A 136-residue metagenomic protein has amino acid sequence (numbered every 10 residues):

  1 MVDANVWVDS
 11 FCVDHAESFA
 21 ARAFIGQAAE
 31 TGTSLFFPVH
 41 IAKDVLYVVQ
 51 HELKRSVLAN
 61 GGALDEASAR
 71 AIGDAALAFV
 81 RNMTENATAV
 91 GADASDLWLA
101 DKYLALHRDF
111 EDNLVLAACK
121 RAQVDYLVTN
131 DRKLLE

Functional and structural regions predicted by a protein language model:
M1-H40, V48-L58, R132: Short, well-structured N-terminal submotif of metal-dependent ribonuclease cores
V2-N5, A78-N82, D96-L97: Short, basic/glycine-rich phosphate-binding loops at helix/coil junctions that contact nucleotide phosphates
A16-F19, F36, A67, A71 (+1 more regions): Residues at secondary-structure transition points
R22-G26, L77-V80, V115-L116: Short amphipathic alpha-helical segments and helix-helix/interface helices
H51-N86: Helix-adjacent hinge/juxtasegments
T84-R132: Active-site neighborhoods of divalent-metal-dependent phosphate/nucleic-acid chemistry enzymes
L134-E136: Short loop/helix-cap segments at secondary-structure boundaries that form the rim of catalytic
